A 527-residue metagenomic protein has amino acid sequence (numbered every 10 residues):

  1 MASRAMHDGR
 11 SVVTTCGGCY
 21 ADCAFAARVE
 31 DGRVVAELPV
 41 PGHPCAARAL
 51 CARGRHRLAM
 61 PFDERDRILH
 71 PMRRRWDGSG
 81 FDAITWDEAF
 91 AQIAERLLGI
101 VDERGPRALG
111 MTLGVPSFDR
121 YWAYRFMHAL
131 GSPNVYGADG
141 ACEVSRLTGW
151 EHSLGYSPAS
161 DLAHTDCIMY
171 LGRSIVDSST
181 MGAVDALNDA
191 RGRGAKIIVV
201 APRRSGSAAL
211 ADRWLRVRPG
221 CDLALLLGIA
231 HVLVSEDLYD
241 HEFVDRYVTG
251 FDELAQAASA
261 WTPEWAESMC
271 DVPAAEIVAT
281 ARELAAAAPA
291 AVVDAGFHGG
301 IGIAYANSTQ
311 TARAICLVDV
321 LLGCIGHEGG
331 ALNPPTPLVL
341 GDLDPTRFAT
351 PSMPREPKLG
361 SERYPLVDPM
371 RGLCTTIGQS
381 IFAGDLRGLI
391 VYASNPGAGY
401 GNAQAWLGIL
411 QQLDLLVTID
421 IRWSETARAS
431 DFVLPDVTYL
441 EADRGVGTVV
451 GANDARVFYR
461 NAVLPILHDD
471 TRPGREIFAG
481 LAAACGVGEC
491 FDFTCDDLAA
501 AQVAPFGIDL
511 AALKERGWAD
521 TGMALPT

Functional and structural regions predicted by a protein language model:
M1-E236, P273-A274, I390-Y392, L481-A483: N-terminal export/assembly segments and adjacent metallocofactor-ligating motifs of anaerobic energy-metabolism
R28, L38, A52, L69 (+6 more regions): Residues in well-ordered beta-strands of folded domains
V40-P44, G384, C490, A501 (+2 more regions): Metal/cofactor-centered catalytic core regions of large enzymes
M60, V144-H327, P335, P345-F348 (+1 more regions): Non-catalytic alpha/beta scaffold blocks inside enzyme catalytic domains
A91-G131, I301, N307, T311-T346: A short, flexible N-terminal coil/short beta segment enriched in small residues
P289, W518-T527: Short, intrinsically disordered, charge-balanced linker/junction segments flanking boundaries in proteins
